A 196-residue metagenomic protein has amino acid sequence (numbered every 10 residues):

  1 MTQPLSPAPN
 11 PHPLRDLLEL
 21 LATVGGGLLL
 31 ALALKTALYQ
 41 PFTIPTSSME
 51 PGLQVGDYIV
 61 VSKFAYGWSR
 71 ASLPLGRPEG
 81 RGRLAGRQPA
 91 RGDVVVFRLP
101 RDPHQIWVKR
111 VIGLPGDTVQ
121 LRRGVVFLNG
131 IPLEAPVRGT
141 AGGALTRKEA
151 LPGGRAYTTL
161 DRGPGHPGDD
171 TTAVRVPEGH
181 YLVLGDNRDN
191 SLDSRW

Functional and structural regions predicted by a protein language model:
T2-L18, A37-T43, S48-W196: Soluble "head" domains of membrane/secretory-pathway proteins
E19-A37: Hydrophobic membrane-insertion alpha-helices, especially the h-region of bacterial N-terminal signal peptides
